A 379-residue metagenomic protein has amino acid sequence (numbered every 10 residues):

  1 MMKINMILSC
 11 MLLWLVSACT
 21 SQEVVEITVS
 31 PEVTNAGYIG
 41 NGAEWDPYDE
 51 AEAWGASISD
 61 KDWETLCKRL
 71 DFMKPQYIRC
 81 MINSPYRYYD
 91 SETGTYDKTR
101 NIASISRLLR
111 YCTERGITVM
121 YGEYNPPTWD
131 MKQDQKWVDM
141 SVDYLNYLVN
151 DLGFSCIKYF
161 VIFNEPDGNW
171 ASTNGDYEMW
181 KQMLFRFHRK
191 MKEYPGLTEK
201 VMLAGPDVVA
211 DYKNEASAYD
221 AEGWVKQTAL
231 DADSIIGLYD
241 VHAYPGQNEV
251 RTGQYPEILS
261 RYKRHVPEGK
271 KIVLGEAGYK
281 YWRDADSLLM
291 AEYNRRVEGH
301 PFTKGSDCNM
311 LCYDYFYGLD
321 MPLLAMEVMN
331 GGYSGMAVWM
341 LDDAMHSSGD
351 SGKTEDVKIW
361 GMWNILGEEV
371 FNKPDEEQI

Functional and structural regions predicted by a protein language model:
K3-C10: Sec-dependent signal peptide recognition, specifically the positively charged N-region followed immediately by
M11-T20: Hydrophobic h-region of N-terminal signal peptides that target proteins for export in Gram-negative bacteria
C19-E64, K68: Mature N-terminal, pre-catalytic/accessory segment of carbohydrate-active enzymes
P47, A210, P245, G278-Y279 (+1 more regions): Glycine-rich beta-alpha junction loops
L70-N248: Substrate-binding cleft and catalytic face of glycoside hydrolase catalytic domains, especially the flexible beta-alpha
R115-G116, E268, G331: Helix C-cap/helix->beta junction micro-motif
Y244-K304, L324: Glycoside hydrolase catalytic-domain groove-lining segments
W282-I379: Aromatic/acidic polysaccharide-binding cleft in carbohydrate-active enzymes
